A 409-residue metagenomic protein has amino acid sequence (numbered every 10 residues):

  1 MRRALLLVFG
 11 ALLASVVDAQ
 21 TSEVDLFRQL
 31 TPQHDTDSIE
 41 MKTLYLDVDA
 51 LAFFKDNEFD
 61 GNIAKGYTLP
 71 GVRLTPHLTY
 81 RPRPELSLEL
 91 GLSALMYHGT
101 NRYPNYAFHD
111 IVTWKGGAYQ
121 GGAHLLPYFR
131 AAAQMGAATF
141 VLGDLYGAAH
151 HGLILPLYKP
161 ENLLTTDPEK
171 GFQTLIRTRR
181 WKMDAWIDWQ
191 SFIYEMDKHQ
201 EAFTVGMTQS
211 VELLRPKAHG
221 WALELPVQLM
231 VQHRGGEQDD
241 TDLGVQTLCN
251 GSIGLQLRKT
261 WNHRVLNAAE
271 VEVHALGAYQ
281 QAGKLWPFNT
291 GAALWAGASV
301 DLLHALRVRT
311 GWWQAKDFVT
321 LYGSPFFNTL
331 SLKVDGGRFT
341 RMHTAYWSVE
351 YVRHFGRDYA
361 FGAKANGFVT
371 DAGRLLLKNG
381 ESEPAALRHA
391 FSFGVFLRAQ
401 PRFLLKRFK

Functional and structural regions predicted by a protein language model:
M1-L26, T174, F391-F403, K409: Bacterial Sec-dependent N-terminal signal peptides
R3, D49-F53, G71, Y128 (+3 more regions): Exposed, low-structure sequence patches enriched in small/polar residues
S22, P32-E58, L88, F140 (+1 more regions): Transmembrane beta-strand segments of Gram-negative outer membrane beta-barrel proteins
L51-R73, Y103, E381: Surface-exposed strand-loop-strand hairpins of Gram-negative outer-membrane beta-barrel proteins
D60-I63, P104-G116, L155-P156, F327-K333 (+1 more regions): Flexible, solvent-exposed loop segments that connect beta-strands
T75-M96, L175-W186, A268-E272: Surface-exposed extracellular loop regions of Gram-negative outer-membrane beta-barrel proteins
L86-A133, L155-P156: Surface-exposed loop and membrane-interface regions of Gram-negative outer-membrane beta-barrel proteins
T139-S210: Surface-exposed coil loops of outer-membrane beta-barrel proteins
